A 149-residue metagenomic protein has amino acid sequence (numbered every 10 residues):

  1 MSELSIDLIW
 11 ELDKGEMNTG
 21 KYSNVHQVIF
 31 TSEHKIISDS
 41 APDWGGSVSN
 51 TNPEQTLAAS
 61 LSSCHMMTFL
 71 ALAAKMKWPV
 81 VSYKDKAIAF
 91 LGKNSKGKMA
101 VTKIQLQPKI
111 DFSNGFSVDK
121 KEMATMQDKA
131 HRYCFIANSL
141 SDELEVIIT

Functional and structural regions predicted by a protein language model:
M1-A59, L70-T149: Extended beta-strand/beta-hairpin segments
